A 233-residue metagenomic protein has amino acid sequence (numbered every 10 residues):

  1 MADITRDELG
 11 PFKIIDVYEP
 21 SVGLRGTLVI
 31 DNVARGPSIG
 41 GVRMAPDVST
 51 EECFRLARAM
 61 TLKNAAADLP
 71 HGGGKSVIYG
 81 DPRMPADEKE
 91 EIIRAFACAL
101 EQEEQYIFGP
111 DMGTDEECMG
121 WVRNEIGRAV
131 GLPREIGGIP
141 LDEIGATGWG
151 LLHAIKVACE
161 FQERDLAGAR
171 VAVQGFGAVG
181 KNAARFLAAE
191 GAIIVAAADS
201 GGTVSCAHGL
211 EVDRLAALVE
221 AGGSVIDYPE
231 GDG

Functional and structural regions predicted by a protein language model:
M1-L141: N-terminal ligand-binding/catalytic initiation module
G138, D142-G233: Glycine-rich phosphate/diphosphate-binding loop of Rossmann-like nucleotide-binding domains
